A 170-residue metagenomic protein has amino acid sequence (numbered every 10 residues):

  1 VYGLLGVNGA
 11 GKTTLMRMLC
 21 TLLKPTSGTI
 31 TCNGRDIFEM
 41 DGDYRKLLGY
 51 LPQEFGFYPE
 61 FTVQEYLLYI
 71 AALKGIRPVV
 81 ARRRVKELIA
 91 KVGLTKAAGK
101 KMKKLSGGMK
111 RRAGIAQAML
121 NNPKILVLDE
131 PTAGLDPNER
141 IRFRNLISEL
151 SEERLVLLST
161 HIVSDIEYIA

Functional and structural regions predicted by a protein language model:
V7-G11: Walker A (P-loop) phosphate-binding loop of ABC-type ATPase nucleotide-binding domains
C20: Helix-to-loop junction immediately C-terminal to a conserved catalytic motif
G28-E39, D43-Y44: Conserved ABC transporter NBD signature motif
L68, A72, V79-A97: Conserved ABC ATPase "signature" region
K101-L105: Conserved ABC ATPase signature
N122: Conserved catalytic motifs of ABC-family nucleotide-binding domains
L126-D129: Catalytic Walker B motif of ABC-type/P-loop ATPase nucleotide-binding domains
